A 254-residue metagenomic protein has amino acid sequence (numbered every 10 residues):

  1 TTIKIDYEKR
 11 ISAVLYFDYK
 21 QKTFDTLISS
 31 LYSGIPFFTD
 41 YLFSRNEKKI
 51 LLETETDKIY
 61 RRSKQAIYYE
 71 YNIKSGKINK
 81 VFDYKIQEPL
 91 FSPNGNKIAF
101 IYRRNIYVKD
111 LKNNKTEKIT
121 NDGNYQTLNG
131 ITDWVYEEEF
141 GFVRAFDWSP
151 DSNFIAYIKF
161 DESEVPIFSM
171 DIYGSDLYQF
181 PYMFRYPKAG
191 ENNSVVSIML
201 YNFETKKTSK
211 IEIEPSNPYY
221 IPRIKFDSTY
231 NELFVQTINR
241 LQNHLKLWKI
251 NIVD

Functional and structural regions predicted by a protein language model:
T2, I50, G95-I98, S152-I155 (+1 more regions): Hydrophobic beta-strand positions that form the internal "hydrophobic ladder" of WD40/Gbeta-like beta-propeller blades
I3-Y32, K58: Beta-propeller domains
Y7-R10, I59-A66, F100-I101, G190-S194 (+1 more regions): Short, solvent-exposed loop/turn segments at conserved positions within beta-propeller repeat blades
D18-K22, N72-G76, L111-N114, N202-K206 (+1 more regions): Short loop/turn segments that connect beta-strands within beta-propeller blades
F24, E55-Y60, K64-I67, I119-F146 (+1 more regions): Predominantly five- to eight-bladed beta-propeller fold
S30-P36, D83-P89, G123-Q126, P215-Y219: Short coil/turn segments at the loop-to-beta-strand junctions that recur within blades of beta-propeller repeat folds
F37-L42, T132-D151, P222-F226: Signature of short aromatic-glycine-proline-rich micro-motifs recurring in repeat-based ectodomains
K58-A145: Asp-box/WD-like beta-propeller blade repeats and closely related beta-sheet repeat scaffolds
